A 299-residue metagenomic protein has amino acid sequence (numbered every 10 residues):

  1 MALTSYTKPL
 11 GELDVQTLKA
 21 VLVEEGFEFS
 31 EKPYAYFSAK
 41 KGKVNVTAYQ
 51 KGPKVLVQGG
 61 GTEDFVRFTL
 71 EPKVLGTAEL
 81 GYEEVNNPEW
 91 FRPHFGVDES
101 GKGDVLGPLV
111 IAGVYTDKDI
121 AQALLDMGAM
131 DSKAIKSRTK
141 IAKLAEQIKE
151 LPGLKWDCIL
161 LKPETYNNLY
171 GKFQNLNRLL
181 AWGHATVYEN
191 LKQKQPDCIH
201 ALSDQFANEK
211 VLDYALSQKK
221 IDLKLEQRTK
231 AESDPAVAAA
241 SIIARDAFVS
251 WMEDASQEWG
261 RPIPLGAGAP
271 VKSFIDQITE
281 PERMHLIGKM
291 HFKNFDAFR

Functional and structural regions predicted by a protein language model:
M1-R299: RNase H-like, Mg2+-dependent phosphodiesterase core, and more generally RNA phosphate-backbone-engaging helix-loop
